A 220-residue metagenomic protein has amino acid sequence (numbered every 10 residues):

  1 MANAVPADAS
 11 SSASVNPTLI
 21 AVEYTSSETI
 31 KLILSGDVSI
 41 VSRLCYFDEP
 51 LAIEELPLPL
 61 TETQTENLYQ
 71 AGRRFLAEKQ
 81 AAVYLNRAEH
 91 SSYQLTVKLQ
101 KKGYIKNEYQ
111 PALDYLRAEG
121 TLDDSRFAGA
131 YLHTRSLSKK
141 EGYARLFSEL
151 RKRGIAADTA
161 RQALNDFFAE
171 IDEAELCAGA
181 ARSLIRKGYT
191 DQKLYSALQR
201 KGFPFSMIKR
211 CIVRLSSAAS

Functional and structural regions predicted by a protein language model:
M1-S220: An alpha-helical, amphipathic repeat domain used for nucleic-acid recognition, typified by the mTERF helical solenoid
